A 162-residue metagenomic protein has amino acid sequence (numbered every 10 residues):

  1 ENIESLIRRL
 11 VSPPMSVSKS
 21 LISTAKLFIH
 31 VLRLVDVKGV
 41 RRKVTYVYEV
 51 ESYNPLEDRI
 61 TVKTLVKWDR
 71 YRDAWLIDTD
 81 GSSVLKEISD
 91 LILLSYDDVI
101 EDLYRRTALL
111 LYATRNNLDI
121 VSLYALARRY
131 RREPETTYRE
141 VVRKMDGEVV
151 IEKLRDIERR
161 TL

Functional and structural regions predicted by a protein language model:
E1-E4, E49-E51, E57, K63 (+7 more regions): Glutamate identity and glutamate-enriched acidic tracts
E1-H30: Conserved P-loop NTPase nucleotide-binding/switch module
V17-L21, D98, I120-L123: Short, surface-exposed acidic
L27-L110: Conserved P-loop NTPase
D102-L162: Terminal-proximal interaction/regulatory segments of ATP-powered molecular machines
